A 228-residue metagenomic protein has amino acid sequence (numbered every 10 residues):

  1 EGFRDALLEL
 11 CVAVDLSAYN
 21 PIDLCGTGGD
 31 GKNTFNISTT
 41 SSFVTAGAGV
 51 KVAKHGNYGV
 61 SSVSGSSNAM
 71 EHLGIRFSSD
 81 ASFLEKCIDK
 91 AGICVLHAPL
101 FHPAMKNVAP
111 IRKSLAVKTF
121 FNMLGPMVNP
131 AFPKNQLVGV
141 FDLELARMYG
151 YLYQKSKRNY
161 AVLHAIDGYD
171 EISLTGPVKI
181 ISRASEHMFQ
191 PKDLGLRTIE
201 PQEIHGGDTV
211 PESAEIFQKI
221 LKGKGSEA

Functional and structural regions predicted by a protein language model:
G2-V60: Active-site cofactor/substrate anionic-group-binding motifs, chiefly glycine- and Lys/Arg-rich phosphate-binding loops
V12, T34, G49, E71-S78 (+1 more regions): Glycine-rich anion-binding loops and their surrounding alpha/beta cores
T40, G65, F83, M148: Short Gly/charged-rich anion-binding patches and loops
H55-Y58, D80-I88: Short, surface-exposed recognition loops or helix-turn segments adjacent to catalytic cores
Y58-R76: Active-site-proximal loop->helix
